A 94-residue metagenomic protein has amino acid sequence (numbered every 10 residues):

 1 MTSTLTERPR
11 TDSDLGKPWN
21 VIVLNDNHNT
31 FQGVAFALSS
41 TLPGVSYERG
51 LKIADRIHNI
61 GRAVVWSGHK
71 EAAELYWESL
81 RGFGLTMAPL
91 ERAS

Functional and structural regions predicted by a protein language model:
M1-S94: Terminal domain-initiation and capping elements
